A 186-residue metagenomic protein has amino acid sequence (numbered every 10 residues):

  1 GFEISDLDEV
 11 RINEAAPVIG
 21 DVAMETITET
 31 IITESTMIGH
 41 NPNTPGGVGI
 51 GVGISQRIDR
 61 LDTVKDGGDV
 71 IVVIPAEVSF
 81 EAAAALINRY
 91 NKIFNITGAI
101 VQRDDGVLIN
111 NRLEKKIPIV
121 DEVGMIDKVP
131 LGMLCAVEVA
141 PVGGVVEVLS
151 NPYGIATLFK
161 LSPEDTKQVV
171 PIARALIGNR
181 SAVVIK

Functional and structural regions predicted by a protein language model:
G1-K186: N-terminally biased helix-coil "hinge/interface" segments that flank
